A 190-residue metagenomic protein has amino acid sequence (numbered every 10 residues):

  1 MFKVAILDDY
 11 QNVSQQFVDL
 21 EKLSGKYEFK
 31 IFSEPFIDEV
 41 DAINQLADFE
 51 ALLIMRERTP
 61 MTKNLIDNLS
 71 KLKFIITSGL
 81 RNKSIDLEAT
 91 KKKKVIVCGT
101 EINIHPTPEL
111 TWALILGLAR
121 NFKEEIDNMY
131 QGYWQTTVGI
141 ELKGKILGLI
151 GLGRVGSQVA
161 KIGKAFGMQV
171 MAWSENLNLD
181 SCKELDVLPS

Functional and structural regions predicted by a protein language model:
M1, L72, K143-I146: Phosphate-coordination loops involved in phosphoryl transfer and adenosine-cofactor binding
M1-A51, M55-R56: N-terminal glycine-/charge-rich "phosphate-binding" loop or analogous flexible N-terminal tail
L7-D9, E34, L80, L152 (+1 more regions): Cofactor-binding loop segments of dinucleotide-utilizing enzymes, especially the Rossmann-like FAD- and NAD(P)+-binding
F17, F36-V40, R58-K63, S84 (+2 more regions): Structural motif corresponding to alpha-helix initiation and N-cap regions
F17-L23, D67, I85-K92, L177-L185: Short loop/helix-cap segments at secondary-structure boundaries that form the rim of catalytic
F29, I96-V97, V170, P189: Hydrophobic beta-strand scaffold residues
F49-I126, Y130, G139-I140: Phosphate/diphosphate ligand-binding glycine-rich loop within oxidoreductases
T137-S190: Rossmann-like dinucleotide/phosphate-binding beta-alpha-beta segment
